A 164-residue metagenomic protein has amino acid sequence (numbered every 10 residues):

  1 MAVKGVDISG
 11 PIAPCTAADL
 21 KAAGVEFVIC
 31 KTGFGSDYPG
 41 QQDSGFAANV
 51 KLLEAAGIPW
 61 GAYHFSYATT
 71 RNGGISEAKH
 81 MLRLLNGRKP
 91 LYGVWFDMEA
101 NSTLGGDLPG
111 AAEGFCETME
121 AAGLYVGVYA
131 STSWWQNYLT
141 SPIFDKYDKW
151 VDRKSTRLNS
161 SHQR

Functional and structural regions predicted by a protein language model:
M1-G33: Boundary/entry segment of secreted carbohydrate-active catalytic domains
A2-K4, P59, Y125-V126: Short beta-strand/loop segments at the ligand-binding rim of alpha/beta enzyme cores
I8-P11, G33-G35, F65-T69, E99-N101 (+2 more regions): Active-site beta-loop-alpha junctions enriched in small/polar residues
C15-G24, D43-I58, M81-P90, F144: Acidic (Asp/Glu)-rich catalytic clusters
A22-E26, K79-W95, E99-R157: Surface-exposed substrate-engagement region within the catalytic domains of secreted or surface-exposed extracellular
V25-Y38, V50-T69, G93-V94: Short, well-structured secondary-structure segments
Q42-G45, A68-L82: Glycine-rich anion/phosphate-binding loops
L158-R164: Single conserved hydrophobic/aromatic residue that forms the stacking wall/gate of nucleotide- or nucleobase-binding
